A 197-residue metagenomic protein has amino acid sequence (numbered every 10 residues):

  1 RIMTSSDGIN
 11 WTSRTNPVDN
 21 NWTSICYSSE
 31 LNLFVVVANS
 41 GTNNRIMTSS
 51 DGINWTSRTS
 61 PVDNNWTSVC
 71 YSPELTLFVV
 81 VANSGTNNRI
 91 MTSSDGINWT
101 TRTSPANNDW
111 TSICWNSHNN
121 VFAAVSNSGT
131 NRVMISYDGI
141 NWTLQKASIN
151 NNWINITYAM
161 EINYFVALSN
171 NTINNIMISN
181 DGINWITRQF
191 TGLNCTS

Functional and structural regions predicted by a protein language model:
R1, T42-I46, T86-I90, T130-M134 (+1 more regions): Structural motif
R1-S13, L193-S197: Low-complexity/repetitive intrinsically disordered segments
T4-S5, T48-S49, S72, S93 (+3 more regions): Conserved Ser/Thr-centered positions that define the repeating blades of beta-propeller domains
S13-V18, S57-V62, R102-A106, L144-I149 (+1 more regions): Short loop/turn motifs that cap or connect beta-strands within the blades of beta-propeller-type repeat domains
N21, N65, D109, N152 (+1 more regions): Beta-rich catalytic cores
Y27-L31, Y71-L75, W115-N119, Y158-I162: Residue-level detector of Asp-centered blade-edge/turn motifs that repeat once per structural unit in beta-propeller
V36-N39, V80-N83, A124-N127, A167-N170: Recurrent small/Gly-Pro-centered beta-turn motifs in extracellular repeat architectures
